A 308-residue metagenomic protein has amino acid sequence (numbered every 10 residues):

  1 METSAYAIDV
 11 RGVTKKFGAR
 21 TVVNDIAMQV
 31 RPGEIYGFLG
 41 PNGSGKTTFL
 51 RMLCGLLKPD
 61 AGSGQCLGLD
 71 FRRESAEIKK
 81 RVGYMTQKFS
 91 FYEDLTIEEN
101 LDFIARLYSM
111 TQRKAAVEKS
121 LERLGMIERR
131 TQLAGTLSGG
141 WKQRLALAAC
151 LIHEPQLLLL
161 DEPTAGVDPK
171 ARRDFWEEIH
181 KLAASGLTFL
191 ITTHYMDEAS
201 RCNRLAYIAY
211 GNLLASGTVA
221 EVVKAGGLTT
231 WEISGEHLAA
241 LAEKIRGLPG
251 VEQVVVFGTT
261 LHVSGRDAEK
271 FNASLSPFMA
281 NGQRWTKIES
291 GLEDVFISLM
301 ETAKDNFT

Functional and structural regions predicted by a protein language model:
C54: Helix-to-loop junction immediately C-terminal to a conserved catalytic motif
G62-D70, E77-I78: Conserved ABC transporter NBD signature motif
D94, L133-L137: Conserved ABC ATPase signature
D102, R106-R129: Conserved ABC ATPase "signature" region
L158-D161: Catalytic Walker B motif of ABC-type/P-loop ATPase nucleotide-binding domains
E177-R266: ABC transporter nucleotide-binding domain
